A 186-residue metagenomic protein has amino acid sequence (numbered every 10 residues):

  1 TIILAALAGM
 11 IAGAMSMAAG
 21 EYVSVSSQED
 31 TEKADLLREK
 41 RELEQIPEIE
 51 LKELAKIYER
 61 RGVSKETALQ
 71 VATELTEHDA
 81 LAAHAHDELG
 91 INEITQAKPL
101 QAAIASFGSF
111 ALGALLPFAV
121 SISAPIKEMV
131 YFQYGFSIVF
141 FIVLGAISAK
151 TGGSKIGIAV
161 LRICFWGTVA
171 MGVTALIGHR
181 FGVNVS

Functional and structural regions predicted by a protein language model:
T1-S24: Internal alpha-helical transmembrane segments
A19, Y58, A68, A72 (+3 more regions): Residue-level signature of catalytic and energy-coupling elements of molecular machines, predominantly ATP/GTP-dependent
V25-F107: Cytosol/matrix-facing amphipathic helices and coiled-coil assembly/linker segments of eukaryotic membrane proteins
S106-L116: Core segments of transmembrane alpha-helices that mediate helix-helix packing or line hydrophobic substrate/ligand
L116-S121, I147-A149: Generic transmembrane alpha-helix signature in multi-pass membrane proteins, especially transporters/channels
K127-F140: Structural signature of hydrophobic alpha-helical transmembrane segments
V143-T168: Interfacial loop-to-transmembrane junctions
A175-S186: Juxtamembrane boundary at the C-terminal end of a transmembrane helix
